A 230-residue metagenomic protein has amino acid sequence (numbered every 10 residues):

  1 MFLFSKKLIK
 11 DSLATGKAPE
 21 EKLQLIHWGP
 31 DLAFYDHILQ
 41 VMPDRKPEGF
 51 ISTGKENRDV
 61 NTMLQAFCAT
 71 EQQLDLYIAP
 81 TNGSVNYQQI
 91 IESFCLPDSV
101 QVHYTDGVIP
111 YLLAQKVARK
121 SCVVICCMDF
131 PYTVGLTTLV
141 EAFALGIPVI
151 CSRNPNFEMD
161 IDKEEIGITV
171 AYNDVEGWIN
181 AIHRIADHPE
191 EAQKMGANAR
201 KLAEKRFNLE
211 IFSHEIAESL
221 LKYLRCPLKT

Functional and structural regions predicted by a protein language model:
L13, Q24-P47, R58-N61: Acidic anion/phosphate-binding donor-loop and adjacent secondary structure in glycosyltransferase catalytic cores
V41-R58, M63-D75: Conserved donor-binding/catalytic core segment of Leloir-type glycosyltransferases
I78, Y87-K120: Nucleotide-activated donor-binding/catalytic signature segment of Leloir-type glycosyltransferases, i.e., the conserved
Q115, L136-A144, P155-M159: Short alpha-helical segment that forms part of, or immediately flanks, the ligand-binding pocket in carbohydrate-active
V117-Y132, I147: Acidic donor-binding loop of glycosyltransferase active sites
R119-S121, V140-P148, S152, K163-E164 (+1 more regions): Conserved donor-binding/catalytic loop of nucleotide-activated donor transferases
K163-E164, I168-V175, R184-E190: Conserved acidic donor-binding segment of nucleotide-sugar-dependent glycosyltransferases
G177, R184, E191-R206, F212-E218: A short, well-ordered alpha-helix in the C-terminal region of glycosyltransferases
